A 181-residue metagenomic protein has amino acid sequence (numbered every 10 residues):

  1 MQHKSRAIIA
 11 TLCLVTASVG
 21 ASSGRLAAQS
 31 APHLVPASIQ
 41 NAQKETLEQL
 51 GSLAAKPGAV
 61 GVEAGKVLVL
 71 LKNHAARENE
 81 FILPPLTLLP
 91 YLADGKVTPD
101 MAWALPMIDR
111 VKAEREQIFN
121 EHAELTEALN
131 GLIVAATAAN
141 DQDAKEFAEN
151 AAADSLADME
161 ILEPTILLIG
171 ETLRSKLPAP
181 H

Functional and structural regions predicted by a protein language model:
Q2-R6, C13-V15, G20-H181: Small-residue-biased structural context
